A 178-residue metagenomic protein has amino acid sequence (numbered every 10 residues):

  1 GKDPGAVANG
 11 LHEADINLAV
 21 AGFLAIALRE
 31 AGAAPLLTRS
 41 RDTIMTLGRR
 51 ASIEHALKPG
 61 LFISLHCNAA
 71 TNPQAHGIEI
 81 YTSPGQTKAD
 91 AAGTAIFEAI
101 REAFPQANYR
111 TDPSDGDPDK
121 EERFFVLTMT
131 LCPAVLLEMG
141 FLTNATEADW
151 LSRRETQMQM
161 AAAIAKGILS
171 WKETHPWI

Functional and structural regions predicted by a protein language model:
G1-G10: Short glycine-rich His-centered loop
L11-I178: Active-site-proximal helix/loop segments of hydrolytic enzymes
